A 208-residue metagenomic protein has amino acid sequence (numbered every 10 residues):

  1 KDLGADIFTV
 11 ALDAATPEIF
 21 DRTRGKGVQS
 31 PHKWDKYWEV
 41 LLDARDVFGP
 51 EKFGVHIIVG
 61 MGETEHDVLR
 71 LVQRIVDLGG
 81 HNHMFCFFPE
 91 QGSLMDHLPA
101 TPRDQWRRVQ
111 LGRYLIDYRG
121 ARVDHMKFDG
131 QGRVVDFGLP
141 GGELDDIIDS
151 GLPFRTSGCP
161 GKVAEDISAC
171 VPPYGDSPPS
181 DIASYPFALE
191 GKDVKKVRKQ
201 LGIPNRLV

Functional and structural regions predicted by a protein language model:
K1-D2, V59-D77: Catalytic cores of alpha/beta
K1-V55: Radical SAM/AdoMet-radical enzyme domain recognition
A14-T16, V59-E63, C86-Q91: Active-site-proximal loop/turn and secondary-structure-junction residues that shape catalytic pockets, frequently
I19, I57-G60, G158: Residue-level preference for alpha-helix termini and adjacent loops
G25, E51-I58, Q91-P99: Short, flexible active-site loops
V28-K36, E63, D67, A100-D104: Alpha-helix N-cap and loop-to-helix initiation/capping positions
D43, V47, L69-V208: Auxiliary Fe-S-binding modules of radical SAM enzymes
